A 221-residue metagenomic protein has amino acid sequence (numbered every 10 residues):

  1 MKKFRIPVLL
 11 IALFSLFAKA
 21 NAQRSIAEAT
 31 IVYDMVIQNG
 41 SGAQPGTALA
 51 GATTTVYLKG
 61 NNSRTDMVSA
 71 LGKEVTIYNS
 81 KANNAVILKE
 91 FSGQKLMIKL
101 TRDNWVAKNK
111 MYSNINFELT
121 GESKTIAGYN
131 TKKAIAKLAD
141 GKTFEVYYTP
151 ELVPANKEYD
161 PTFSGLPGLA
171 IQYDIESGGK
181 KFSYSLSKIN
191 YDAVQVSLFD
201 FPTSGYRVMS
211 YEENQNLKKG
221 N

Functional and structural regions predicted by a protein language model:
M1-I26: Bacterial Sec-dependent N-terminal signal peptides
R24-N221: Extended soluble regions of mature proteins
